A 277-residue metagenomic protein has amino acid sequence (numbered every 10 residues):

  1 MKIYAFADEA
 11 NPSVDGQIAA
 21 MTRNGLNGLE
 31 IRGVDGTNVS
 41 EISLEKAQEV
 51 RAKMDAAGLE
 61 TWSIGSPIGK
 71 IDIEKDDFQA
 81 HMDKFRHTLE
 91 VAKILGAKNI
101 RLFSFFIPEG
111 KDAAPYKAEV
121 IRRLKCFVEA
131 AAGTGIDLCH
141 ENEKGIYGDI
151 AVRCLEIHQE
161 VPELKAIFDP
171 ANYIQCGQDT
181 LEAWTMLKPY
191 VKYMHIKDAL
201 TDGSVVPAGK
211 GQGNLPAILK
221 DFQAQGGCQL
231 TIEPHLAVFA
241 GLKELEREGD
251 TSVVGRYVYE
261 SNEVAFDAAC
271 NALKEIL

Functional and structural regions predicted by a protein language model:
M1-D15, S40-Q48, A80-F85: N-terminal-biased segments
M1-Y4, N11-G25, R51, A151-K165 (+1 more regions): Histidine-acidic metal/acid-base catalytic patches
K2-A7, L29-I31, T61-S66, I100-L102 (+4 more regions): Hydrophobic faces of well-ordered beta-strands that scaffold small-molecule active sites in alpha/beta enzyme cores
E9-N11, G33-D35, P67-K70, S104-P108 (+4 more regions): Active-site-proximal loop/turn and secondary-structure-junction residues that shape catalytic pockets, frequently
D15-A19, K53-A56, I73-A166, Q175-G177 (+2 more regions): Active-site acidic/histidine proton-transfer and metal-coordination neighborhood in alpha/beta enzyme cores
E30-M54, S104-D112: Glycine-rich, proline-tolerant flexible connector loops at the mouths of alpha/beta enzymes
K70-F78, V205-G209: The substrate-binding groove and active-site-proximal loops of carbohydrate-active enzymes, especially glycoside
